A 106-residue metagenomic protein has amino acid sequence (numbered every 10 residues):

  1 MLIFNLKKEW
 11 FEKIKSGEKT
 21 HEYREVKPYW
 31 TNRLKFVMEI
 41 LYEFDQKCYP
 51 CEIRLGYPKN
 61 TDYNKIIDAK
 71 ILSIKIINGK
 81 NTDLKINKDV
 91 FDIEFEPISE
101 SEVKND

Functional and structural regions predicted by a protein language model:
F4-D106: Structured alpha/beta reader/binder surfaces that contact nucleic acids or chromatin modification marks
